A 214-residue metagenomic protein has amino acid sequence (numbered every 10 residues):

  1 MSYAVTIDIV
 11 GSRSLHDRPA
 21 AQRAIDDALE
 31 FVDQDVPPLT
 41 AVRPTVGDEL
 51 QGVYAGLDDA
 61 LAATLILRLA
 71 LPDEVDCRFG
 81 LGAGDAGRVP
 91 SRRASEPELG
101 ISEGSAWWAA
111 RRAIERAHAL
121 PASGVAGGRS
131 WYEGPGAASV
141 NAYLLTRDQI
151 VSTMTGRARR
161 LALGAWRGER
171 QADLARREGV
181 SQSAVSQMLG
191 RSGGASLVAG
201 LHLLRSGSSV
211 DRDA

Functional and structural regions predicted by a protein language model:
M1-A214: Regulatory and interdomain segments flanking nucleotide-handling catalytic cores in signaling/defense enzymes
